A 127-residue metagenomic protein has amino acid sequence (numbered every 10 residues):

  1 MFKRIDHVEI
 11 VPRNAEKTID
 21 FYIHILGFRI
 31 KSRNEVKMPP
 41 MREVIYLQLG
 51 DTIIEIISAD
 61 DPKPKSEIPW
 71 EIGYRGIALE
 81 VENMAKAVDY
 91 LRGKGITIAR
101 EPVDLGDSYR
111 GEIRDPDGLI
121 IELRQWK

Functional and structural regions predicted by a protein language model:
M1, V88-K127: Vicinal oxygen chelate
M1-I19, Y74-L79, K127: N-terminal beta-strand motif that seeds the catalytic metal site of vicinal oxygen chelate
R4, M41-E43, G73, D107: Exposed loop/turn and edge beta-strand positions of beta-sandwich/beta-sheet ligand-binding modules
E9-I53: Core segments of cupin and vicinal oxygen chelate
F21, A85-Y90: Short amphipathic alpha-helices within nucleic acid-binding modules
I45-Y46, I68-P69, P102: Short secondary-structure boundary/capping segments
A59-P62, Q125-K127: Acetyl-CoA-dependent GNAT
